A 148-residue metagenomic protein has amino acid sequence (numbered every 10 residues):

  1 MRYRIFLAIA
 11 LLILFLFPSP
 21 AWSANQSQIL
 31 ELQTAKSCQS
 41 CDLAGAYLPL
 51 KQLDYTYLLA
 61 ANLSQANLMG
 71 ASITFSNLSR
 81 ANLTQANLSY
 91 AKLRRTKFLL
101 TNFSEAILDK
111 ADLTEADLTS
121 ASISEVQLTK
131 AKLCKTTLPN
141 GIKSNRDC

Functional and structural regions predicted by a protein language model:
M1, S23-A24: Absolute protein N-terminus
M1-L7: Bacterial N-terminal signal peptides that target proteins for export
L7-I9, S27: Intrinsically disordered, low-complexity segments enriched in polar/charged small residues
A10-L11, A21-W22: Cleavable N-terminal signal peptides
A24-C148: Tandem repeat scaffolds
